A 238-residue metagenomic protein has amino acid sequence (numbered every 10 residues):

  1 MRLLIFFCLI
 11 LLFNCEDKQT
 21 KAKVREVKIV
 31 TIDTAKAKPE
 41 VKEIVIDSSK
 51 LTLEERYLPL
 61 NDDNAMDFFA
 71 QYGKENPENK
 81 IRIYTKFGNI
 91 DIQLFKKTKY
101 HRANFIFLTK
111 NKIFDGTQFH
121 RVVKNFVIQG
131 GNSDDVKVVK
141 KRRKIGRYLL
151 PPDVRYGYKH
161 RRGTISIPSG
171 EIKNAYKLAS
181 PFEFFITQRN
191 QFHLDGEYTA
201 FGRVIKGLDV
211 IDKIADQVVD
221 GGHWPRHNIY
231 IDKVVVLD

Functional and structural regions predicted by a protein language model:
L3-L12: Sec-dependent N-terminal signal peptides
C15-D238: Cyclophilin-like peptidyl-prolyl cis-trans isomerases
